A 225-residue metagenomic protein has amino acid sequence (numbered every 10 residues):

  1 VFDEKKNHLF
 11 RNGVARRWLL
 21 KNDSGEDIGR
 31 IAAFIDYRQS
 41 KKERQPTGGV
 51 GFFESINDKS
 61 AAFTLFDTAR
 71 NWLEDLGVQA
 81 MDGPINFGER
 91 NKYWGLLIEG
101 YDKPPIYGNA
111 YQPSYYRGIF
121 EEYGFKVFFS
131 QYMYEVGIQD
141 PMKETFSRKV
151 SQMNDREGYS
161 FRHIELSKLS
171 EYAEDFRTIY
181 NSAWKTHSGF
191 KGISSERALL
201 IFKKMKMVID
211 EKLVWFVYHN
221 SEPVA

Functional and structural regions predicted by a protein language model:
V1-E4, K185-F202: Conserved GNAT-fold acetyl-CoA-binding loop/helix
F2-K6, G13-W18, F34-D36, T64-A69 (+1 more regions): Short alpha-helical segments and helix-capping/turn motifs at coil-helix boundaries
E4-L19, D23, K203-W215: A short helix-loop-beta-strand connector motif used in the catalytic cores of GNAT acetyltransferases and, in some
R17-L19, E26-D36, F216, E222-A225: Conserved beta-strand in the GNAT
D23, F34-R38, F53-S55, N86-G88 (+2 more regions): An acidic- and aromatic-residue-enriched active-site/binding cleft used to recognize and process polar
K41-K126: Acyl-donor binding region in acyl/amide transferases
A110-G189, A225: Acyltransferase donor/substrate-recognition loop-hinge adjacent to the catalytic core
S194-A225: A beta-strand-loop signature enriched in Asp, Gly, Thr, and Trp that corresponds to the sialidase/neuraminidase Asp-box
